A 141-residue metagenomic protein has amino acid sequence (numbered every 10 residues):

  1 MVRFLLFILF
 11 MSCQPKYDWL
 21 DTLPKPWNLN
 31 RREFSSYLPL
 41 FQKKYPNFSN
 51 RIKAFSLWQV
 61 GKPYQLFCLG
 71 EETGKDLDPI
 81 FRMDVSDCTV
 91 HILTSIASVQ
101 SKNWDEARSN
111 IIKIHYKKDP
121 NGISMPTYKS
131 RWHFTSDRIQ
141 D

Functional and structural regions predicted by a protein language model:
M1-F7: Sec-dependent signal peptide recognition, specifically the positively charged N-region followed immediately by
C13-D141: Cysteine-nucleophile amide-bond enzymes
